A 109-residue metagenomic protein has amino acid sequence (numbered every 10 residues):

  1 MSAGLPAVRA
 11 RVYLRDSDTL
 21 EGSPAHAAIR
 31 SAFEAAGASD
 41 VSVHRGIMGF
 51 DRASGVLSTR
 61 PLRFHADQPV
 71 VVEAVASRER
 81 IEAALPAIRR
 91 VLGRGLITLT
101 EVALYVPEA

Functional and structural regions predicted by a protein language model:
M1-A109: Positively charged, small/polar-rich N-terminal and surface patches that mediate targeting and assembly and bind
